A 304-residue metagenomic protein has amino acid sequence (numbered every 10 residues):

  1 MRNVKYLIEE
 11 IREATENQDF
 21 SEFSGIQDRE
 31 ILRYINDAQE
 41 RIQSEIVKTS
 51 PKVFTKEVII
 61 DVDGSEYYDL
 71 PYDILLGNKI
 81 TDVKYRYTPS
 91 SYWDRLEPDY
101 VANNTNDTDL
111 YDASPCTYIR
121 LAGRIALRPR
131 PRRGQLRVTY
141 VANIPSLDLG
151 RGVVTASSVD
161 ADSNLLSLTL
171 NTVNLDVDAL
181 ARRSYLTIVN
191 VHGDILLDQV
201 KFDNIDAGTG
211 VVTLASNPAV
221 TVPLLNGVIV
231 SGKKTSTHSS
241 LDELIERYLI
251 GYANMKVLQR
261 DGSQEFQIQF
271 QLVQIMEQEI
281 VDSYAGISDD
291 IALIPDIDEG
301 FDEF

Functional and structural regions predicted by a protein language model:
M1-T15, R29-K48, T105-S163, V177-A181 (+1 more regions): Internal mixed-charge
F20: Helix-loop-helix "sensor" segment of P-loop NTPases
G25-I26, E40, S44, K48-V53 (+1 more regions): N-terminal assembly/attachment segments of tailed bacteriophage virion structural proteins
I46, K52-E57, N78, G152 (+1 more regions): Low-complexity intrinsically disordered segments
F54-I74, S157, T235-L241: Surface-exposed ligand/attachment interfaces on beta-rich extracellular proteins
L70, S90-D107, Q199-F202: Short amphipathic beta-strand/extended segments with alternating polar/hydrophobic composition
P71-S91: Solvent-exposed beta-hairpin/edge-strand motifs
L165-L175: Short alpha-helix capping/helix-loop boundary micro-motifs
